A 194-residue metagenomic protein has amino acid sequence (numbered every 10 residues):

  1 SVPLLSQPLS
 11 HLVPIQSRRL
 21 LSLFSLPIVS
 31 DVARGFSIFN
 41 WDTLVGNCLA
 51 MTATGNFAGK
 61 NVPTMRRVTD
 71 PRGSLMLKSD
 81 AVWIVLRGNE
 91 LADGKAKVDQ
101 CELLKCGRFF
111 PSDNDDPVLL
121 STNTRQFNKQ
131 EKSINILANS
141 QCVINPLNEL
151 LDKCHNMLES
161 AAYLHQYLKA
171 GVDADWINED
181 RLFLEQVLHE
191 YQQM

Functional and structural regions predicted by a protein language model:
S1-M194: Terminal, contiguous helix-loop blocks that mediate binding/assembly
